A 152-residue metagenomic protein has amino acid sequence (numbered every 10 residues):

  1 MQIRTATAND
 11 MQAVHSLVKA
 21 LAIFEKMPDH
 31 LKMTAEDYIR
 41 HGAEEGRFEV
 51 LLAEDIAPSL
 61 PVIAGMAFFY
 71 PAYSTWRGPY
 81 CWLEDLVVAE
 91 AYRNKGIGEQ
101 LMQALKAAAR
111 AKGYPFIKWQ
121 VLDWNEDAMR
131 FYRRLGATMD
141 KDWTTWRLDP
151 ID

Functional and structural regions predicted by a protein language model:
Q2-S16: A short beta-loop-alpha structural element at the N-terminal edge of CoA-dependent acyl/N-acetyltransferase catalytic
H15-R40: Conserved GNAT-fold acetyl-CoA-binding loop/helix
R40-L52, W82: A short helix-loop-beta-strand connector motif used in the catalytic cores of GNAT acetyltransferases and, in some
L52, P61-Y70: Conserved beta-strand in the GNAT
V62, Y73-L83, R93, D140-K141: A conserved beta-turn-beta hairpin within the catalytic core of GNAT-like acetyltransferases that forms part
V88, N94-A107, R130, R134: Conserved acetyl-CoA-binding loop-helix of GNAT-fold acetyltransferases
R110-Q120: Conserved GNAT acetyl-CoA-binding A-motif
W119-A128, R147-I151: Conserved beta-strand-loop-alpha-helix junction that forms the acyl-donor binding cleft
